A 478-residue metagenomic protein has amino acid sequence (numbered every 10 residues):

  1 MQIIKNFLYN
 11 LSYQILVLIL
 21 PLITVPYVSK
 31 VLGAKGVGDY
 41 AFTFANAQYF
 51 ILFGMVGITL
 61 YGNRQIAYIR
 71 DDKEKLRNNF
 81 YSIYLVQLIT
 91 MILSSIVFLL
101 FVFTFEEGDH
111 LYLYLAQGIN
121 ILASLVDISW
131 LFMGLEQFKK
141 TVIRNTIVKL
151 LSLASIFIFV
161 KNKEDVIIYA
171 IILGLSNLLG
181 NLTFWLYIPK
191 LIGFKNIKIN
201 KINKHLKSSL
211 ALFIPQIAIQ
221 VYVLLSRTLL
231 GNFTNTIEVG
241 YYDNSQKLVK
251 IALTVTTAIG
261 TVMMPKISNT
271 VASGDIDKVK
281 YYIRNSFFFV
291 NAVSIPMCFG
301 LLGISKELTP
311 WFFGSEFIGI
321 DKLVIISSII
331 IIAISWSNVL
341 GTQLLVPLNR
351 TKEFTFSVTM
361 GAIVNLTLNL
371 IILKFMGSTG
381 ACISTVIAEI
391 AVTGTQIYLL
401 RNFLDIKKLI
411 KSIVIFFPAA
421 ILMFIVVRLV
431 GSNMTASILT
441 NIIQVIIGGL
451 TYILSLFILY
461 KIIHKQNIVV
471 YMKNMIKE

Functional and structural regions predicted by a protein language model:
M1-L20, E74, I199-P215, I320 (+1 more regions): N-terminal membrane topogenesis motif
Q2-T59, S95, L153, L173 (+2 more regions): Signature of the first transmembrane helix
I3, K139, V166-L173, L182-V223 (+4 more regions): Interhelical loop/hinge segments that connect adjacent transmembrane helices in multipass membrane
V25, G54-D71, S245, V249-F287 (+2 more regions): Helix-loop junctions and terminal segments of transmembrane helices in multi-pass membrane transport/translocation
V102-I119, L301-I332: Interfacial segments at transmembrane-helix termini and the short loops linking adjacent helices
G118, I143-K190, T359-V364, S378-L399 (+2 more regions): Hydrophobic alpha-helical transmembrane segments
L122-N145, I329-M360, N402: Membrane-interface junctions at transmembrane-helix termini in multi-pass inner-membrane proteins
L429-E478: Membrane-proximal transmembrane or re-entrant/amphipathic helices at the cytosolic face
